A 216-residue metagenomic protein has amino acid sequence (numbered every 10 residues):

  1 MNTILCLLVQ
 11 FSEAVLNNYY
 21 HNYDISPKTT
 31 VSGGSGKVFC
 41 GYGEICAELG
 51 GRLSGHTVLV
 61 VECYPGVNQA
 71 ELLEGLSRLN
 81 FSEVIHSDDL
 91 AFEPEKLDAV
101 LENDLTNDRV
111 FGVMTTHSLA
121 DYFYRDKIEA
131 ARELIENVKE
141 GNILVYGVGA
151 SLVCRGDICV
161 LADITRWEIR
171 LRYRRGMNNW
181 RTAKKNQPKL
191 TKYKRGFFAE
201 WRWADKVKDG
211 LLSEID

Functional and structural regions predicted by a protein language model:
I4, L8-G43, S82-N142: ATP-dependent small-molecule kinase phosphotransfer cores that center on conserved nucleotide phosphate-binding segments
L5-H21, I25-S26, G149-S151, R175-D216: Small-molecule kinase domains that catalyze NTP-dependent phosphoryl transfer to phosphate-bearing small molecules
G33-R78: Glycine-rich P-loop/Walker A and Walker A-like loops and their local beta1-loop-alpha1 context in P-loop NTPases
Y42-L49, L73, K127-I135, K192-K206: Well-ordered, non-membrane alpha-helical segments in soluble/globular domains
S54, L76-I85, L134-I135, V148-A150 (+1 more regions): Catalytic cores of nucleic-acid editing and processing enzymes, centered on the cytidine/adenosine deaminase
L59, E83-I85, L144, I158-L161 (+1 more regions): Hydrophobic/aromatic beta-strand patches that form the interior of the parallel beta-sheet core in alpha/beta enzyme
Y64, D88, Y146-V148: Fold-independent oxyanion-binding glycine-rich loops and adjacent beta-strand/coil segments at enzyme active sites
L79-N80, E129-T182: ATP-dependent NMP and nucleoside kinases share a basic, alpha-helical "lid"
